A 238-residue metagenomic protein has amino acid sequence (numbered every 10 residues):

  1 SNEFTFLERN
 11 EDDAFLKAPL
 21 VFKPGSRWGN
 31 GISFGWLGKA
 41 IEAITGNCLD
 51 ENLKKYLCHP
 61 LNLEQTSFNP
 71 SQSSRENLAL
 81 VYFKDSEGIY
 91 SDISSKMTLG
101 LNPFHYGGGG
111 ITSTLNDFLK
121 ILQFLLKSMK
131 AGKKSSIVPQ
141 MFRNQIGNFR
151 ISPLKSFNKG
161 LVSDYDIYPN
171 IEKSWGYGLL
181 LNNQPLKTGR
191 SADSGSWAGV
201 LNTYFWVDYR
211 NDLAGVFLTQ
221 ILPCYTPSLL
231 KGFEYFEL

Functional and structural regions predicted by a protein language model:
S1-K187: Short, surface-exposed loop or secondary-structure junction motifs that flank catalytic or metal-binding residues
E87, R210-N211: Residue-level recognition of short loop/turn positions
F118, S196-W197: Extended amphipathic secondary-structure runs
L180-L181, W206-D208: Short, well-ordered beta-strand micro-motif
T188-G195: Short, hydrophobic/aromatic-rich segments at coil-to-beta transitions
G199-L201: Short, small/polar residue-rich loop motifs at catalytic or cofactor-binding pockets
Y204-W206, D212-L222: Short, well-ordered beta-strand elements
I221-L238: Generic C-terminus detector
